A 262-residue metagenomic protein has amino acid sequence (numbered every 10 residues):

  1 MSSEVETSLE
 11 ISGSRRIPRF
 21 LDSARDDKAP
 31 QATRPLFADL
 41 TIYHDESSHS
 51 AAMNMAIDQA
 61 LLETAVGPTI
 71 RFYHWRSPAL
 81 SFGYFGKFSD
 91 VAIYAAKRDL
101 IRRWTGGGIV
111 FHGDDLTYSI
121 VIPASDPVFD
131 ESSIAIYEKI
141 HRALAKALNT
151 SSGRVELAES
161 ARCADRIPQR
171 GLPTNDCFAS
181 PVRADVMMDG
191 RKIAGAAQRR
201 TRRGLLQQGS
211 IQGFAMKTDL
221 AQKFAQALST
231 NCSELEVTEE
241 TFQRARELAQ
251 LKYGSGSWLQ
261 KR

Functional and structural regions predicted by a protein language model:
M1-A38, R154, A164-P173, T230: Intrinsic disorder/low-complexity segments
T33-A95, D99-R103, I109, T230-R262: Active-site loop/lid in soluble adenylation, ligation, and acyl-transfer enzymes
Y43, S47, G171-R203, Q208: Short terminal or interdomain "cap/linker" segment that borders an active site or interface and mediates
L80, G86, D165, P181-V182 (+1 more regions): Ser/Thr-rich, low-complexity intrinsically disordered terminal regions
D90-A92, P127-E131, M216-Q222: Short, conserved charged micro-motifs
G108, H112-P127, Q207: Residues forming anionic-ligand binding surfaces in small-molecule and nucleic-acid pockets of primarily soluble enzymes
V128, A135, S151-G153: Compact, glycine/acidic-enriched structural inserts
I140-L172, D176, R199-R262: Long, positively charged amphipathic alpha-helical accessory segments at protein N-termini or as interdomain linkers
